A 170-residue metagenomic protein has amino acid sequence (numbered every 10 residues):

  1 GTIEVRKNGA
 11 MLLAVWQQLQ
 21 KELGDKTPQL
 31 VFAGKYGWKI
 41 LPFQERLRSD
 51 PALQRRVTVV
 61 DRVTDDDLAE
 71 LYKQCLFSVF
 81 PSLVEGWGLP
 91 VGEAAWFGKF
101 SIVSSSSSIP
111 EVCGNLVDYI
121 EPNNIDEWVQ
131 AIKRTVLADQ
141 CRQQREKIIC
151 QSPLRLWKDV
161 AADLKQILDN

Functional and structural regions predicted by a protein language model:
G1-N170: Carbohydrate transferase catalytic cores enriched for Leloir-type hexosyltransferases
